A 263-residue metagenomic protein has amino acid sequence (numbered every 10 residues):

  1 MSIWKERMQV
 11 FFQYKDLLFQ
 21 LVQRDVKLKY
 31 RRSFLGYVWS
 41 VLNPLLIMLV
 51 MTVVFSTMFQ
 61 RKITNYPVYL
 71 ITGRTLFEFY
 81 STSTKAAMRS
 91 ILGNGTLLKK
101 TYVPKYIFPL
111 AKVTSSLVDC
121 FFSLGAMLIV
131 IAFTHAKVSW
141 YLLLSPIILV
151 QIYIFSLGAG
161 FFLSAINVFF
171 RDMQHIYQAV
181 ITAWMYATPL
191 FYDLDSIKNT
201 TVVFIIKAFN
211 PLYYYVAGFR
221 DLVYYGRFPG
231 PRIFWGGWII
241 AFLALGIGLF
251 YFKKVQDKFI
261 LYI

Functional and structural regions predicted by a protein language model:
M1-I263: Hydrophobic transmembrane alpha-helices and immediately adjacent juxtamembrane helices of multi-pass inner-membrane
